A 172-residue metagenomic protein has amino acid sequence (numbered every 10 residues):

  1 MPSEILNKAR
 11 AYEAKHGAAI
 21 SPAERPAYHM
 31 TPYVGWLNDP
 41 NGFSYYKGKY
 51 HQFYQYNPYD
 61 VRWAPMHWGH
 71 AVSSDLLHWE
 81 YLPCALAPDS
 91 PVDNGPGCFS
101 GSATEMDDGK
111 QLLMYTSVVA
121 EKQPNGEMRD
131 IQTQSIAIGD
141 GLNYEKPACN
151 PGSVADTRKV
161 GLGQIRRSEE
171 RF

Functional and structural regions predicted by a protein language model:
M1-F172: Beta-rich carbohydrate-recognition and catalytic domains
